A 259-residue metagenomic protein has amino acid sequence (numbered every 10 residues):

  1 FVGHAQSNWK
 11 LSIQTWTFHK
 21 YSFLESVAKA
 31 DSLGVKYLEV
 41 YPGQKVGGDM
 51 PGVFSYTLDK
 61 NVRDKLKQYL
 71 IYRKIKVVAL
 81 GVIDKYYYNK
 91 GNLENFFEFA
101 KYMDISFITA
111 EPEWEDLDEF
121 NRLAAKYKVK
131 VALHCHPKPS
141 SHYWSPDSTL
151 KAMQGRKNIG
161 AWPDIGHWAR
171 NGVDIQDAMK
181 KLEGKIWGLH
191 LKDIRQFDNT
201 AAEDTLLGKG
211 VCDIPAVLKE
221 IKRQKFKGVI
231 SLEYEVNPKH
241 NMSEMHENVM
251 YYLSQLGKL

Functional and structural regions predicted by a protein language model:
F1-H4: C-terminal segment of classical bacterial N-terminal signal peptides
Q6-T15, H19-Y37, K65, Y72 (+4 more regions): Histidine-acidic metal/acid-base catalytic patches
T15-T17, P42-Q44, G81-V82, C135-P137 (+2 more regions): A mature extracytoplasmic/lumenal domain signature
E39-V40, A79, T109, L133 (+3 more regions): Hydrophobic residues in well-ordered beta-strands that form the structural core
V40-K65: Glycine-rich, proline-tolerant flexible connector loops at the mouths of alpha/beta enzymes
G47, Y88, R195-N199: Short acidic/His/Gly/Ser-rich catalytic and metal-binding motifs that mark active-site loops of diverse hydrolases
D49-G52, T57, N89-L93, N241-M242: Metal-dependent catalytic neighborhoods of phosphoester/phosphodiester hydrolases
Y69-G160, A169-G172: Active-site acidic/histidine proton-transfer and metal-coordination neighborhood in alpha/beta enzyme cores
